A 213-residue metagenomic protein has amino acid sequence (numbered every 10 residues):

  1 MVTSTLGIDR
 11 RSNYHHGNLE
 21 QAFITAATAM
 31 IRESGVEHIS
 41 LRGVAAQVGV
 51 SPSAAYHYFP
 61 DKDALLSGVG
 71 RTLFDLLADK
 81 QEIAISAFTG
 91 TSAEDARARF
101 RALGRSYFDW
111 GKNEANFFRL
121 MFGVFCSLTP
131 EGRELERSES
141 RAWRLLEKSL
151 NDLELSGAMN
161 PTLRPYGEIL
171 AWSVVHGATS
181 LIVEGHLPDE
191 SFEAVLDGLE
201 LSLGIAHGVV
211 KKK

Functional and structural regions predicted by a protein language model:
M1-G7, W143-L155, E184-K213: C-terminal peripheral helix-coil segments that are non-catalytic and often amphipathic
M1-N18, I85-T89, A93, K211-K213: N-terminal intrinsically disordered/low-complexity leader segments
L19-T28, V44, V69-L73, L77 (+2 more regions): Generic hydrophobic, amphipathic alpha-helix propensity
A22, A26, M30-A64, G68: Helix-turn-helix
E82, E94, N116, E131-S156 (+2 more regions): Amphipathic alpha-helical packing segments from all-alpha helical-bundle domains
E82-F117, A171: Hydrophobic alpha-helical connector segments
K112-P130, S180-H186: Amphipathic alpha-helical segments used for helix-helix packing
